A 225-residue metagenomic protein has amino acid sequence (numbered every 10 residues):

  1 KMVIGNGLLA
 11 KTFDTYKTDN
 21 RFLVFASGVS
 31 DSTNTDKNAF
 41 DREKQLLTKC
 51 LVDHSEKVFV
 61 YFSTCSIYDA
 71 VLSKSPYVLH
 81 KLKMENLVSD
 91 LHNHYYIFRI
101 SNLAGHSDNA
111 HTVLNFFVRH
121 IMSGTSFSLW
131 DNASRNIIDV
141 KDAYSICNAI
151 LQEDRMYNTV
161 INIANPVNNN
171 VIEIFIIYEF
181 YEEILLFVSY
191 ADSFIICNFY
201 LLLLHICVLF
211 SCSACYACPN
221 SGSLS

Functional and structural regions predicted by a protein language model:
K1-K17: N-terminal Rossmann NAD(P)H-binding glycine-rich loop of SDR-like oxidoreductase domains
T15-E56, T64-L72: NAD(P)H-binding glycine-rich loop region in Rossmannoid oxidoreductase-like domains and their noncatalytic homologs
S27, V60-T64, R99-S101, A164: Active-site beta-alpha turn of Rossmann-fold NAD(P)-dependent dehydrogenases/reductases
S32, Y61-L72, P76, L103-A110: Conserved catalytic-site region of short-chain dehydrogenase/reductase
H80: Active-site helix of classical SDR
N86-R135, V140-Y144, I177: NAD(P)-dependent short-chain dehydrogenase/reductase
I146, E153-S193: Mid/C-terminal beta-alpha module of Rossmann-like enzyme folds, strongest in SDR-family dehydrogenases/epimerases
E182-S193, C197, L201-L204, V208-L209 (+2 more regions): C-terminal amphipathic/interface module of NAD(P)-dependent oxidoreductases and related NAD-binding regulators
